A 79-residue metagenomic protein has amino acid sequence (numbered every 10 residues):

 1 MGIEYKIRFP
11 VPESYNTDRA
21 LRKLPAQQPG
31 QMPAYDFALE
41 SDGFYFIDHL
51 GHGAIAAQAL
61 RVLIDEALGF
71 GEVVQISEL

Functional and structural regions predicted by a protein language model:
M1-R22: Short, extreme N-terminal segment that most often corresponds to the first beta-strand
K6-R8, Y45, Q75: Ser/Thr- (and often Asn-) enriched beta-sheet segments in non-cytosolic proteins
V11, V62, V73-V74: Extended aliphatic helical segments
Y15, A56, A67-G71: N-terminal processing/targeting junctions
R22-D65: Short, intrinsically disordered low-complexity segments
P29-Y35, L68-L79: Conserved short beta-strand edge segments in small beta-sheet-based binding/regulatory domains
